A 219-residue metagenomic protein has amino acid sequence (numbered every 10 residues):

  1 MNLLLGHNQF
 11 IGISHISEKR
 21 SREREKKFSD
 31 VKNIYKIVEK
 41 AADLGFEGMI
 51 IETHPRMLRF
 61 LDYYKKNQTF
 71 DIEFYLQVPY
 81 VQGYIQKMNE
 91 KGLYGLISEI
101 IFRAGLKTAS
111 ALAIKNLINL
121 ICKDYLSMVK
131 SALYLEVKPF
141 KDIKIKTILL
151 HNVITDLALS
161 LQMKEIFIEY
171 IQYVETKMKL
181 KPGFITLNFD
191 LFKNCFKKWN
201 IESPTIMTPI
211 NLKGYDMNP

Functional and structural regions predicted by a protein language model:
M1-H7, M49-I51, I72-Q77, I148-L150 (+2 more regions): Hydrophobic faces of well-ordered beta-strands that scaffold small-molecule active sites in alpha/beta enzyme cores
M1-T69: N-terminal binding-site loop/beta-alpha segment at the start of enzyme catalytic domains that lines or forms
I16-N33, A113-A132, S160: Active-site mouth loops of central-metabolism enzymes
E25-A42, M128-F140, F189-N194: Short, acidic/polar
D43, L61-D71, V137-K144, F196-N200: Acidic (Asp/Glu)-rich catalytic clusters
G48-F60, V81-Y84, D156-A158, D190-F192 (+1 more regions): Acidic-and-aromatic substrate-binding clefts and catalytic sites of carbohydrate-active enzymes
Y94-D156: Hydrophobic alpha-helical segments and helix pairs
D142, K146, V153-P219: Beta/alpha (TIM)-barrel catalytic core signal, keyed to glycine-rich beta->alpha loops juxtaposed to Asp/Glu that bind
